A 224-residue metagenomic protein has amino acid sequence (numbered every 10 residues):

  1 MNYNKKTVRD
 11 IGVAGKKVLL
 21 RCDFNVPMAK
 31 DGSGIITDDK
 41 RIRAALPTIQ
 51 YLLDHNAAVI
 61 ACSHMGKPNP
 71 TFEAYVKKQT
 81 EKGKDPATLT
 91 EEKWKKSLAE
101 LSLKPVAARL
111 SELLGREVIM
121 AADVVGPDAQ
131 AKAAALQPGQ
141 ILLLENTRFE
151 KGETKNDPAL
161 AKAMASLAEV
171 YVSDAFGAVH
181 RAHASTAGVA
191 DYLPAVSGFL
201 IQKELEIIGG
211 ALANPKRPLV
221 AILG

Functional and structural regions predicted by a protein language model:
M1-G224: Active-site loop-to-helix "anion-binding N-cap" substructures in soluble metabolic enzymes
